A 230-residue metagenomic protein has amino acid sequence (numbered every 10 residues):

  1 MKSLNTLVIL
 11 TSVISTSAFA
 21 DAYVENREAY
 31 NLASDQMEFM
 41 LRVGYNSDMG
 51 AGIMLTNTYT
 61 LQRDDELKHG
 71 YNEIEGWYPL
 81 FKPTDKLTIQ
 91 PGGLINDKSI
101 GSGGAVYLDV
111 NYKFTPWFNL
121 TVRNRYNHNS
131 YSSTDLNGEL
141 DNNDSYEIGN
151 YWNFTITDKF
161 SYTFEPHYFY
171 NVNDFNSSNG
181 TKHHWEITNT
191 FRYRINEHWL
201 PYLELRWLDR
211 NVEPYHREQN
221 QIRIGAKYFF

Functional and structural regions predicted by a protein language model:
M1-Y23: Cleavable N-terminal export/targeting peptides
F19-Y71: Short glycine/proline- and aromatic-enriched beta-strand/turn motifs that initiate or cap beta-hairpins
A22-V24, D48-L55, F81-P91, P116-V122 (+2 more regions): Repeated loop/turn-to-beta-strand initiation elements of outer-membrane beta-barrel proteins
E28-S34, S47, N57-R63, L80 (+7 more regions): Transmembrane beta-strands of outer-membrane beta-barrel pores
D35-F39, V43, K68-I74, S102-V106 (+3 more regions): Residues that define the transmembrane beta-barrel architecture of outer-membrane proteins
V43-S47, Y78-K82, V110-Y112, W152-F154 (+4 more regions): Residue-level signature of outer-membrane beta-barrel architecture
D85-K86, G103-D174: Detector for outer-membrane/organellar transmembrane beta-barrel domains, recognizing the amphipathic beta-strand
Y193, R217-F230: Outer-membrane beta-barrel "beta-signal"
